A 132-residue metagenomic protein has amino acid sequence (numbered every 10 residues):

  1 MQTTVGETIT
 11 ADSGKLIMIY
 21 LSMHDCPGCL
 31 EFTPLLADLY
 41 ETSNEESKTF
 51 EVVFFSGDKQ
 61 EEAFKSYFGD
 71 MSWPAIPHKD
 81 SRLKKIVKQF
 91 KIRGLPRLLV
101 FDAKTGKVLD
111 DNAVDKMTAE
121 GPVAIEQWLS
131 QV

Functional and structural regions predicted by a protein language model:
M1-I17, T42: A short beta-strand-turn-helix
T4-G6, D38-E41, Q60-E62, L83-K88 (+1 more regions): Eukaryotic intrinsically disordered and solvent-exposed regulatory patches
V5-A11, C29, S72-P77, F90: Plant-skewed but cross-kingdom recognition/interaction modules and surfaces
K15, S22-D25, G94: Short pre-active-site segment immediately N-terminal to redox-active cysteine/selenocysteine motifs in thiol-based
L21-D38: Conserved redox-active cysteine motifs that mediate thiol-disulfide chemistry, especially di-cysteine Cys-X(1-2)-Cys
S47-A63, G69-R82: Thiol-based oxidoreductase modules, predominantly thioredoxin-like and allied folds used for disulfide exchange
H78, K88-V132: Non-catalytic, surface beta->alpha helical segment in thiol-disulfide oxidoreductase systems
